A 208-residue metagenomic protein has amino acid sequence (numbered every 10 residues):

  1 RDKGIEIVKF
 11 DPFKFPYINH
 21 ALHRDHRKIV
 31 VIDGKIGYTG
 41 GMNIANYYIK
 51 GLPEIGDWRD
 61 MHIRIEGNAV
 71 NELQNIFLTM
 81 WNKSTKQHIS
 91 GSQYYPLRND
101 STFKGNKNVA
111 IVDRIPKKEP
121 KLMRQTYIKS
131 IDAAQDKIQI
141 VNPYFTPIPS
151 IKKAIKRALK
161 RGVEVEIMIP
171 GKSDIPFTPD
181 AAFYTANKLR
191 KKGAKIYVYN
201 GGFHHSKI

Functional and structural regions predicted by a protein language model:
R1-I208: Charged, low-complexity intrinsically disordered terminal segments
